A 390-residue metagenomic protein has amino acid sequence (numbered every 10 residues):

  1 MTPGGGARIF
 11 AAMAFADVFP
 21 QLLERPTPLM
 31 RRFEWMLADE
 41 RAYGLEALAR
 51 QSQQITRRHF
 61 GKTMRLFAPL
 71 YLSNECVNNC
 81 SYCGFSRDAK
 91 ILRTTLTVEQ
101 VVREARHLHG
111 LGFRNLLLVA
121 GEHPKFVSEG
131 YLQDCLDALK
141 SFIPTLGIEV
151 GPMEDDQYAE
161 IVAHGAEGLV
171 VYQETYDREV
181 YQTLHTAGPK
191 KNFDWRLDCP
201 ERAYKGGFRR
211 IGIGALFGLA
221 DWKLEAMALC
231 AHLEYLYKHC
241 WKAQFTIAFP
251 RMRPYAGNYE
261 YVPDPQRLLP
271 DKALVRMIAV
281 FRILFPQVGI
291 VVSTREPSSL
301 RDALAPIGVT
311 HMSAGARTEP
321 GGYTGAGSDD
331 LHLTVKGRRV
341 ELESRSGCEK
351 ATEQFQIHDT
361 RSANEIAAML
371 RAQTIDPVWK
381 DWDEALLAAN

Functional and structural regions predicted by a protein language model:
M1-Y43, K238-N390: Auxiliary Fe-S-binding modules of radical SAM enzymes
Q21-R32, R41-Q51, R57-R65, N74-N79: N-terminal glycine-rich anion-binding loops that anchor highly charged ligand groups
S52, C80, L118, V171 (+4 more regions): Conserved, mostly hydrophobic/aromatic
Q54, R58-Q100: Canonical Radical SAM [4Fe-4S] cluster-binding loop centered on the CxxxCxxC motif and its immediate flanking residues
A68, A105, L132-L136, Y158 (+5 more regions): Generic structural signal for well-ordered alpha-helices, preferentially at hydrophobic/aromatic core positions
N74, E122-V127, F217-W222, Y255 (+1 more regions): Short, small-residue-enriched loops and turns at beta-alpha junctions that line or gate enzyme active sites
R87-R103, L108-Y204, R209-I213, F217-L219 (+1 more regions): Core AdoMet radical
E154-A163, A220-E234, P297-I307: Catalytic cores of alpha/beta
